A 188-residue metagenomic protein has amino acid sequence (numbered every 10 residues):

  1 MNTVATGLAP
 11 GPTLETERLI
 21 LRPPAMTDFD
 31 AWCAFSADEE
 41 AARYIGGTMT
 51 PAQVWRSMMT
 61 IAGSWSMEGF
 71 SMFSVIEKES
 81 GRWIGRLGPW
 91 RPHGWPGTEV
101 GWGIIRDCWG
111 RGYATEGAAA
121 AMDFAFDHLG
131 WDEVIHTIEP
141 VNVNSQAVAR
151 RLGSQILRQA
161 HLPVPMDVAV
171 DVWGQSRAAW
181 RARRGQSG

Functional and structural regions predicted by a protein language model:
M1-Y44, M59-G63, M72-G188: Acyl-donor (CoA/ACP) binding surface of acyl/acetyltransferases
P51-G69: Active-site rim helix/loop that mediates acceptor-substrate recognition in acyltransferases
